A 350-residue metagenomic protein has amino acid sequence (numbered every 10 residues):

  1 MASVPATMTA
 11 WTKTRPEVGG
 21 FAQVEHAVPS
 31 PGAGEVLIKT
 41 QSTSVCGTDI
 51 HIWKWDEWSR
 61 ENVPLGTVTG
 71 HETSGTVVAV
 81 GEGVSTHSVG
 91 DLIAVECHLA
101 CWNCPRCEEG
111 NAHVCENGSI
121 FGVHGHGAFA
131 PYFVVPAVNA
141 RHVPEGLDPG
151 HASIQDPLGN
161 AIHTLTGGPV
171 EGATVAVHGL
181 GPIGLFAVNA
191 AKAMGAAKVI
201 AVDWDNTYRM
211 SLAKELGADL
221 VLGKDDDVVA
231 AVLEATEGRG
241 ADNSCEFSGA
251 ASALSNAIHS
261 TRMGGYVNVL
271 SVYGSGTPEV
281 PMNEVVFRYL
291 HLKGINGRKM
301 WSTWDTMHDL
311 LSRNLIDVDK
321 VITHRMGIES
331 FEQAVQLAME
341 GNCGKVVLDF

Functional and structural regions predicted by a protein language model:
A2-M8, K39, D226-D227, S255-H259 (+1 more regions): C-terminal hydrophobic helical "lid"/dimerization subdomain of Rossmann-like NAD(P)H-dependent oxidoreductases
T12-S30, G47-A79, A94, C115-H124: N-terminal glycine-rich cofactor-binding segment
P29-T43, W58-P105, P144-G146: Glycine-rich beta-strand-centered segment in the early N-terminal region that forms part of a ligand/cofactor-binding
N62, L99-H178: NAD(P)H dinucleotide-binding glycine-rich loop of Rossmann-like/cofactor-binding domains, especially the beta1-alpha1
E145-D226, A230: Mid-domain Rossmann-like dinucleotide-binding core that forms the NAD(H)/NADP(H) cofactor-binding site
A201, K214, D219, A251-R313 (+1 more regions): Glycine-rich phosphate-binding loop and adjacent beta-alpha segment of Rossmann(oid) nucleotide-cofactor-binding
V228-G238: Short amphipathic alpha-helix with an adjacent loop that forms part of the alpha/beta core around
